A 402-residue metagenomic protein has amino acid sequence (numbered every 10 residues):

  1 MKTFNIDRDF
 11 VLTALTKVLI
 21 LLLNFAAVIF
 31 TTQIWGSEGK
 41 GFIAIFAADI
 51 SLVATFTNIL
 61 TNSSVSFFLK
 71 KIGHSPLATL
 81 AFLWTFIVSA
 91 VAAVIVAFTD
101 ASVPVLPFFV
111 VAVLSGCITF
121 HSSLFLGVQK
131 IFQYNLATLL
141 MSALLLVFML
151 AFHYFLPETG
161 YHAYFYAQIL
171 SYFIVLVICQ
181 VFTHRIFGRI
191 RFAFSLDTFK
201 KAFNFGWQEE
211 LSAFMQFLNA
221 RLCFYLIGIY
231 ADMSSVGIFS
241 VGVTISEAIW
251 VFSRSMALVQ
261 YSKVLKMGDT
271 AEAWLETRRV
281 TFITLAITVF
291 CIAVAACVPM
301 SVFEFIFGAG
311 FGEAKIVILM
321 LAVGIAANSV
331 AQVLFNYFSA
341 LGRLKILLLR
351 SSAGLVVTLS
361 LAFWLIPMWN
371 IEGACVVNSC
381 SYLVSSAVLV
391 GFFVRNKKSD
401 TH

Functional and structural regions predicted by a protein language model:
M1-I6, L106, F132, A137 (+5 more regions): Interhelical loop/hinge segments that connect adjacent transmembrane helices in multipass membrane
T3-I59, W207-S234, G354, L359-F363 (+2 more regions): Signature of the first transmembrane helix
R8-I20, I45-V103, T270-V294: Membrane-water interface segments that mark the loop-to-transmembrane alpha-helix transition
D9-I20, T79, V110, F125-L150 (+5 more regions): Alpha-helical transmembrane segments of multi-pass membrane transporters/permeases
N24, V28, A54-G73, S246-A271 (+1 more regions): Helix-loop junctions and terminal segments of transmembrane helices in multi-pass membrane transport/translocation
S37-K40, F98-A112, C297-A326, E372: Interfacial segments at transmembrane-helix termini and the short loops linking adjacent helices
V65-I72, G116-T138, L265, V323-R350: Membrane-interface junctions at transmembrane-helix termini in multi-pass inner-membrane proteins
N135-I186, V243, A353-V357, I371-R395: Hydrophobic alpha-helical transmembrane segments
